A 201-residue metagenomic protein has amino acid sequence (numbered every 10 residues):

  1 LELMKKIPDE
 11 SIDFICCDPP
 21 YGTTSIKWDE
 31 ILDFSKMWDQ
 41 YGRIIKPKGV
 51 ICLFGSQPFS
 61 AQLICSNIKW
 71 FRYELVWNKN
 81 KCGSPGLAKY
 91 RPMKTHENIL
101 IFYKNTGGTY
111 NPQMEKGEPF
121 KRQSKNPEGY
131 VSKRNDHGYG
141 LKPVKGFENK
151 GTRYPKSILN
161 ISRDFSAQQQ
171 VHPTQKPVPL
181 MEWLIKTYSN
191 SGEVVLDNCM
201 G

Functional and structural regions predicted by a protein language model:
L1-M200: Core catalytic lobe of class I
